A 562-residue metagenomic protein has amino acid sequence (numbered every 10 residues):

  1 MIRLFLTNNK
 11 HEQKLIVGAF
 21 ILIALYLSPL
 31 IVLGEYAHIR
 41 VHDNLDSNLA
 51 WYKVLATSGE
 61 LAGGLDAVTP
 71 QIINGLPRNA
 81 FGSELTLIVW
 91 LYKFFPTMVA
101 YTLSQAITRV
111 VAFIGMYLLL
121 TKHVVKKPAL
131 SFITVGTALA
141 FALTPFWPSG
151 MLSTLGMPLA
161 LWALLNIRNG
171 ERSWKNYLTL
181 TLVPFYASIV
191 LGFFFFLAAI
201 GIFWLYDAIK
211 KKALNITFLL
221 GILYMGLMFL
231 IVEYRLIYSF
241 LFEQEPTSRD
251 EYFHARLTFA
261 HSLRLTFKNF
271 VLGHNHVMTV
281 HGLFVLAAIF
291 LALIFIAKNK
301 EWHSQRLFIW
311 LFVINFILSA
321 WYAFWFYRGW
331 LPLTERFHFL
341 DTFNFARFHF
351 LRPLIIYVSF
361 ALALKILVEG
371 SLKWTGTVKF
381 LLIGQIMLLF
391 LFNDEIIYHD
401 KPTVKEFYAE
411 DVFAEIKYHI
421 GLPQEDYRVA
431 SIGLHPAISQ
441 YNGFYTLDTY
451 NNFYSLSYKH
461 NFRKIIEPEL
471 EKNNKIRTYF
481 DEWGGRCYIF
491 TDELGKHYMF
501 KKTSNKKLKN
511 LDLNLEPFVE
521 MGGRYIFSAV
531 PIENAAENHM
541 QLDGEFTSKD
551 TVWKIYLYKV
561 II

Functional and structural regions predicted by a protein language model:
M1-I31: Start-transfer (signal-anchor) and selected internal transmembrane alpha helices of multi-pass inner/ER membrane
L30-L87, L152, Y186-N344, F348: Transmembrane catalytic cores of multi-pass membrane glycosyltransferases and polysaccharide-assembly enzymes
G82-T86, L91-I114: Loop-to-helix entry region of an early transmembrane alpha helix in multi-pass inner-membrane enzymes
F113-H123, A129-I209, L220-L236: Membrane-embedded helix bundles of polyisoprenyl
L364-D394: Signature aromatic-anchored transmembrane alpha helix within multi-pass, membrane-resident enzymes that catalyze glycan
I383-Y454: Extracytoplasmic
L388-L389, L434-N505: Extracytoplasmic/lumenal acceptor-recognition loop(s) of multi-pass membrane glycoenzymes
K509-I562: Aromatic/acidic, Gly/Pro-rich catalytic loop(s) in extracytoplasmic/lumenal soluble domains of multi-pass membrane
